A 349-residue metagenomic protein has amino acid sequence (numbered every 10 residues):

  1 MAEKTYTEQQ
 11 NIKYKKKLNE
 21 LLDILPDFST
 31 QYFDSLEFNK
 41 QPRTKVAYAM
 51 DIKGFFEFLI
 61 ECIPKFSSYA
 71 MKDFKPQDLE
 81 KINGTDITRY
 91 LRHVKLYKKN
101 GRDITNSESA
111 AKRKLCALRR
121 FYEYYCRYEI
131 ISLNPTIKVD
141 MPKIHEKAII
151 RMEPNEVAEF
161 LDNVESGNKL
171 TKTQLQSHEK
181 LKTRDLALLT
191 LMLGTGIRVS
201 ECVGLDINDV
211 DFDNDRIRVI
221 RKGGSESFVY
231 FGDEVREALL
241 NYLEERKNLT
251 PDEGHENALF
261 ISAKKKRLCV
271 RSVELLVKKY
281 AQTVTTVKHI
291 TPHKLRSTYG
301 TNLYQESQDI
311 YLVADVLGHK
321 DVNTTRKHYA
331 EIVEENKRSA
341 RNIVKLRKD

Functional and structural regions predicted by a protein language model:
M1-D349: Conserved catalytic core of the tyrosine transesterase superfamily
